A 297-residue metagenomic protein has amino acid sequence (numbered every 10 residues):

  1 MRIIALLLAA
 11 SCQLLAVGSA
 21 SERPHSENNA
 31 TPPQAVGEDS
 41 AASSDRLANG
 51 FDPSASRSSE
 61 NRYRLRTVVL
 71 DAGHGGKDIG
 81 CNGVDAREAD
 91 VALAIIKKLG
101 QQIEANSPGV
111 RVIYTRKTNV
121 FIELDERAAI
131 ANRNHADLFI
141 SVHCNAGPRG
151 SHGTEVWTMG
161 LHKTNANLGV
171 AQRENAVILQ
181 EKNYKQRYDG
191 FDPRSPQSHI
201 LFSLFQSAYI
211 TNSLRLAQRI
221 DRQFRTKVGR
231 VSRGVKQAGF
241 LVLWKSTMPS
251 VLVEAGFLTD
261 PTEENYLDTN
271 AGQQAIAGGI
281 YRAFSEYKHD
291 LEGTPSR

Functional and structural regions predicted by a protein language model:
I3-N49, P53-R57: Short, basic, low-complexity termini and linkers enriched in Ser/Thr/Gly/Pro that act as targeting/leader peptides
C12, C81-A86, D90, P249 (+1 more regions): Residue-level detector of alpha-helical segments with a strong bias toward transmembrane helices and their helix-loop
G37-F191, Q206-Q218, Q274, G293 (+1 more regions): Catalytic-core regions of hydrolytic enzymes
G80, S198-R297: Active-site-adjacent mobile loop/cap segments within catalytic or ligand-binding domains
Y188-P196, L252: Flexible hinge/switch segments at interdomain interfaces of large molecular machines
